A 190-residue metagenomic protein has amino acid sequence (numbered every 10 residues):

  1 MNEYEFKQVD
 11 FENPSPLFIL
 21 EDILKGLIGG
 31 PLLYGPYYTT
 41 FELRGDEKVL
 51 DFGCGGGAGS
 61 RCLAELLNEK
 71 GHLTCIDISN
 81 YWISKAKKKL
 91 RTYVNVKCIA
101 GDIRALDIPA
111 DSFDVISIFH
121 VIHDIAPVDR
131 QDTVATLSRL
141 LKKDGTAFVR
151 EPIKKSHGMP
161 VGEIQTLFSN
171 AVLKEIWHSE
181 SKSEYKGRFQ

Functional and structural regions predicted by a protein language model:
M1-I19: N-terminal, positively charged/glycine-rich alpha-helical extensions of SAM-dependent methyltransferases
I19-P36: Conserved SAM-binding loop and adjacent beta-strand
L50, G56-A105: Class I SAM-dependent methyltransferase SAM/SAH-binding core
N68, I125-P127, L141-K143: Helix-to-beta-strand junctions that scaffold the AdoMet/dcAdoMet cofactor pocket in Class I SAM-dependent enzymes
R104-I116: A short acidic, Gly/Pro-enriched loop at the edge of an enzyme's catalytic core that lines a small-molecule cofactor
V115-V128: A short SAM/SAH-binding and catalytic strip from SAM-dependent methyltransferases
Q131-K143: A short glycine-rich, Lys/Arg-flanked "PGG" loop and its adjoining helix->strand segment in the class I
D144-E151: Conserved beta-strand signature within the Rossmann-like core of class I S-adenosyl-L-methionine
